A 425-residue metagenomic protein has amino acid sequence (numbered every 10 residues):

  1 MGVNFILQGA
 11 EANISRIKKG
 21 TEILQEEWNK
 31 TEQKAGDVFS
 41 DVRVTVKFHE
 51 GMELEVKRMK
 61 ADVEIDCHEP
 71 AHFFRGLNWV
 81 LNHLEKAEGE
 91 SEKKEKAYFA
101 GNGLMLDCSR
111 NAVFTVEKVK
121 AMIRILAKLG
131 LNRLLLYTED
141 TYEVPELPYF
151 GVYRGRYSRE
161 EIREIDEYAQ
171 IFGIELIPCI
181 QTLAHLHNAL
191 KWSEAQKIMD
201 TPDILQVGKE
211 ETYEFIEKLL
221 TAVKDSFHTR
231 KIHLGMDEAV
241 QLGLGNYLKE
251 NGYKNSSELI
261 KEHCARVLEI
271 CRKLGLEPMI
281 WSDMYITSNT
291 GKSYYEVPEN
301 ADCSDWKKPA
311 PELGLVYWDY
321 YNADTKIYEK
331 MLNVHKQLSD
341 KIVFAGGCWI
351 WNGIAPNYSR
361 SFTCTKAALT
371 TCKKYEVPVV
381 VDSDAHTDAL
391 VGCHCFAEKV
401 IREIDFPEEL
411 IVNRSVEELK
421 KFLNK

Functional and structural regions predicted by a protein language model:
M1-F99: Contiguous, structured surface segment used for ligand recognition
W28, I171-F172, L274, L338 (+2 more regions): Helix C-cap/helix->beta junction micro-motif
K60-M279: Feature activates predominantly on carbohydrate-active enzymes
L104, S109, E139-T141, C179-H185 (+6 more regions): Active-site beta-loop-alpha junctions enriched in small/polar residues
L190-D203, S288-D305, K373, P378 (+1 more regions): Short, electropositive alpha-helical surface patch
L234, V316, V379-V381: Residue-level marker for buried hydrophobic side chains located in beta-strands that build the well-ordered beta-sheet
L244, L248-K374: Catalytic-core regions of glycoside hydrolase
R360-K425: Charged catalytic cores and adjacent phosphate/nucleic-acid-binding surfaces used for phosphate/nucleic-acid chemistry
